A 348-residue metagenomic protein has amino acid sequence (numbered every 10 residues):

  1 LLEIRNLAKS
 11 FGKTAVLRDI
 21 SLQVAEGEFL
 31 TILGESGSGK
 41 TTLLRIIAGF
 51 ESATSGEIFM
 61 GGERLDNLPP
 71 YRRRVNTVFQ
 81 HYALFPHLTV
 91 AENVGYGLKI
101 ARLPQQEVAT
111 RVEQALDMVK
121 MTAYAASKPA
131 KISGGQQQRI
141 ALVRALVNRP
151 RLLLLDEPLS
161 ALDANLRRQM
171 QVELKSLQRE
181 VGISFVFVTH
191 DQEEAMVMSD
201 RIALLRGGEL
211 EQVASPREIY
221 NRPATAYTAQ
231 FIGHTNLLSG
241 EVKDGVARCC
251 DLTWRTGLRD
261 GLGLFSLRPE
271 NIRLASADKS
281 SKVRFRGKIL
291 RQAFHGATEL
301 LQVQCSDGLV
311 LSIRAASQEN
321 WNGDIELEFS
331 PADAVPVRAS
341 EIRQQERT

Functional and structural regions predicted by a protein language model:
E3, Q23, F59, E326-E328: ABC ATPase nucleotide-binding domain
I20-T31, F85: Pre-Walker A (P-loop) beta-loop-beta motif of ABC nucleotide-binding domains
F29, P70-N76, Q80, L84-Y227: ABC ATPase nucleotide-binding domains
L33-E35: The feature captures the beta-strand-to-loop junction immediately N-terminal to the Walker
A48: Helix-to-loop junction immediately C-terminal to a conserved catalytic motif
G56-R64: Conserved ABC transporter NBD signature motif
T235, V246-T348: Non-catalytic connector elements of ABC transporters
